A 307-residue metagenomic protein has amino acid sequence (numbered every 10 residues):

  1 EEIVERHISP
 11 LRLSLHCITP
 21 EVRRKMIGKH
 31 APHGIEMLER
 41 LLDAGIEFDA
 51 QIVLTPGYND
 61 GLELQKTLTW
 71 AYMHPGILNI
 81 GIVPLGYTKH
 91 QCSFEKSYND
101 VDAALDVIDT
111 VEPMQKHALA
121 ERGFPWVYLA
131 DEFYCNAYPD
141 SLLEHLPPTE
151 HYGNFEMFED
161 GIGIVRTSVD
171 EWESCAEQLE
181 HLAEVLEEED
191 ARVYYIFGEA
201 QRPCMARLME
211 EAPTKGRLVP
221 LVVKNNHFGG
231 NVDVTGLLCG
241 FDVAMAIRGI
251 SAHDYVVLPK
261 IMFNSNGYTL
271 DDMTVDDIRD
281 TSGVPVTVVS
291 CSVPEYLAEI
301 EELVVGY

Functional and structural regions predicted by a protein language model:
E1-P75, G86-M114: Conserved Radical SAM active-site core
Y72, N79-G81, G86-Y307: Auxiliary Fe-S-binding modules of radical SAM enzymes
